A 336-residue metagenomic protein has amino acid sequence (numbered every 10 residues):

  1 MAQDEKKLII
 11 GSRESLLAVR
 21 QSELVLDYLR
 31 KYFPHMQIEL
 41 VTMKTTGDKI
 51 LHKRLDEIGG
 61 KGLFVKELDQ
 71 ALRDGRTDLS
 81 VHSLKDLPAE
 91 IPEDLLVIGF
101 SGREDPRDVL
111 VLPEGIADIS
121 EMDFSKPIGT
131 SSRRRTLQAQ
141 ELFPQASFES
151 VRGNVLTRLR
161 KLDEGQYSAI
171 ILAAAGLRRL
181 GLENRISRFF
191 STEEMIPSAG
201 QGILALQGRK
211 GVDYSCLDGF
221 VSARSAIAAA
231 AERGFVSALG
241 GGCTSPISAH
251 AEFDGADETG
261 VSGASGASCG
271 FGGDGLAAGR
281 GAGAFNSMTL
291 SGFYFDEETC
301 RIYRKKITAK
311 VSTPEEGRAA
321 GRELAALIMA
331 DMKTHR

Functional and structural regions predicted by a protein language model:
A2-K44, K49-I50, E57, E141-R336: Small-molecule-sensing regulatory modules
I9-G11, S80, I98, G129 (+1 more regions): Short, well-ordered beta-strand segments
K53-D78: Short, structured active-site "lid" loops
E67-L68, D118, T157-R158: Short acidic active-site motifs
R73, D78-S83, S168-A173: Paired acidic/hydrophobic, glycine-rich loop segments that form the ligand-binding mouth/hinge of periplasmic-binding
G75, H82-K85, Q207-Y214: Ordered, amphipathic secondary-structure segments that act as subunit-interaction surfaces in large macromolecular
L84-K85, E93-Q145: A conserved helix-loop-strand patch within extracytoplasmic ligand-binding domains of the periplasmic binding
